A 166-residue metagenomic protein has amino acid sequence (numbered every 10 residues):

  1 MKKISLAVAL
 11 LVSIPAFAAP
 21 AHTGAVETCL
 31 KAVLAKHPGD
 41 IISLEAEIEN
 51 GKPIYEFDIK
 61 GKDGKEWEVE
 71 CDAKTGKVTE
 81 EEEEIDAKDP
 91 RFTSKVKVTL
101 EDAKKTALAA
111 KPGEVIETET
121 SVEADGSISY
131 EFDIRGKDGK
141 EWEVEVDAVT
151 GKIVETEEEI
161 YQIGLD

Functional and structural regions predicted by a protein language model:
K2-V8, I14-D166: Long, terminal "pre-/pro-" and other extracytoplasmic accessory regions that lie outside the mature folded/catalytic
